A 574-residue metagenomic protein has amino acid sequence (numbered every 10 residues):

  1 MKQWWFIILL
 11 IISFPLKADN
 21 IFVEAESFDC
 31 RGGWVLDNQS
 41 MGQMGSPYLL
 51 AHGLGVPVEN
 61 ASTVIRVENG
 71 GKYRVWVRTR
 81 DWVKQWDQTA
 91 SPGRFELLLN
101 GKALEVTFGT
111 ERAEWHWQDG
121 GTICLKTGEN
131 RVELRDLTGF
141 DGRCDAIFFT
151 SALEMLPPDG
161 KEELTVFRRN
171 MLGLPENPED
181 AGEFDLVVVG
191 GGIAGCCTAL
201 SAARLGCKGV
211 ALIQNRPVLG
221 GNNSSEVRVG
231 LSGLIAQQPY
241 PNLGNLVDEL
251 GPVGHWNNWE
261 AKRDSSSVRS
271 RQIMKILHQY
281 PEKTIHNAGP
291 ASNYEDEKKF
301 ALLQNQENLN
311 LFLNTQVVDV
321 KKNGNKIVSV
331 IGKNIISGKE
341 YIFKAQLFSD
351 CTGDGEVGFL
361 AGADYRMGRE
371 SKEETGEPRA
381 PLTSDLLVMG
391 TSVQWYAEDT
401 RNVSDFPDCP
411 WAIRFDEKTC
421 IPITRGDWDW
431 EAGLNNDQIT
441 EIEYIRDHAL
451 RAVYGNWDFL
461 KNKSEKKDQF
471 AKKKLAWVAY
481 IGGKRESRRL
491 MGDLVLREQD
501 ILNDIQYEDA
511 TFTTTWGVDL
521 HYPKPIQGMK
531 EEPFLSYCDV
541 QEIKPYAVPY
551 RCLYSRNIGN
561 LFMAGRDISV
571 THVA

Functional and structural regions predicted by a protein language model:
K2-I8: Sec-dependent signal peptide recognition, specifically the positively charged N-region followed immediately by
D19-L174: Extracytoplasmic
G173-D180, N222, G251, D296 (+3 more regions): Flavin (FAD/FMN)-binding glycine-rich loop and adjacent Rossmann-like elements that form
D180-G192: Beta1/beta-strand and adjacent pyrophosphate-binding region of the FAD-binding site in flavoprotein oxidoreductases
G195: N-terminal Rossmann-fold NAD(P) dinucleotide-binding loop
A202: Aromatic pocket-lining residues of Rossmann-like dinucleotide-binding sites
G209, Q214-T315, D319, R366 (+1 more regions): Conserved N-terminal/central alpha/beta ligand/cofactor-binding core
